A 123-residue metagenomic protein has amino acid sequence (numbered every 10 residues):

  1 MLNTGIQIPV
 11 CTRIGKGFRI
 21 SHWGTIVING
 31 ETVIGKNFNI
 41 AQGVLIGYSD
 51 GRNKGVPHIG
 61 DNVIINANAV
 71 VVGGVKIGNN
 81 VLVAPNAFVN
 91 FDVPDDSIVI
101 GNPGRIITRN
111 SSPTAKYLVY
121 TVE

Functional and structural regions predicted by a protein language model:
M1-G5, S112-E123: Terminal amphipathic alpha-helical/low-complexity segments used for targeting or macromolecular assembly
L2-I107: Structural signal for interior beta-strand "rungs" in well-ordered beta-sheet cores of soluble enzyme domains
